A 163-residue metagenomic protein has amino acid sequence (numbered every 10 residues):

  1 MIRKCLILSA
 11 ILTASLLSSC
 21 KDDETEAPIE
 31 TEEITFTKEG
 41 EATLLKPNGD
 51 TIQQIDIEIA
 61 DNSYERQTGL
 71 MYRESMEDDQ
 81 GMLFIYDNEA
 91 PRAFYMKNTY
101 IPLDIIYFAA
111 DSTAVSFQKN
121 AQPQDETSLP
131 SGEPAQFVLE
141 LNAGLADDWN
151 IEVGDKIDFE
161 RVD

Functional and structural regions predicted by a protein language model:
M1-I7: Bacterial N-terminal signal peptides that target proteins for export
L12-T13: Repetitive helical segments and hydrophobic/amphipathic motifs
L16-S19: C-terminal motif of bacterial Sec signal peptides marking the signal peptidase cleavage site
K21-D163: Compact, glycine-rich, soluble single-domain proteins
